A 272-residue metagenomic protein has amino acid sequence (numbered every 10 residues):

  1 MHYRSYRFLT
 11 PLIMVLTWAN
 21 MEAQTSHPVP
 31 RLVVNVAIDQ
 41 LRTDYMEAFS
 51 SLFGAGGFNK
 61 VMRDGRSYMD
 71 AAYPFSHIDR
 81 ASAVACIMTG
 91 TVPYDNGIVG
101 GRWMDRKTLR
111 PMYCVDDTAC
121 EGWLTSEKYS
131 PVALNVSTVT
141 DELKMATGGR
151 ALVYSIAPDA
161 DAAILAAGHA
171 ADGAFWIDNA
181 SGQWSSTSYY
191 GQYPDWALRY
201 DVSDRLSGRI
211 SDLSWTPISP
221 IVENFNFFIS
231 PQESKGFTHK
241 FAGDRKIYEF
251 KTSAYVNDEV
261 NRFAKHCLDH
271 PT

Functional and structural regions predicted by a protein language model:
M1-P28: Bacterial Sec-dependent N-terminal signal peptides
H2, F58-N59, T140, K144: Short amphipathic alpha-helical segments and helix-helix/interface helices
R4, D39, Y73-P74, Y129 (+1 more regions): Hydrophobic alpha-helical scaffolding
Q24-P30, N261, H266: Membrane/wall-proximal cationic-aromatic binding patches
P30-R42, V61, I87, L143 (+1 more regions): Beta-strand elements within well-structured catalytic alpha/beta cores of enzymes that handle phosphate/sulfate esters
A37, L41-Y45, G54-F58, R80-V84 (+3 more regions): Stable alpha-helical elements in mature extracytoplasmic
M46-D95, L152-I156: Short, structured active-site-proximal loop/turn typified by the sulfatase FGly-forming signature C/S-X-P-X-R
V92, G100-T272: His/Asp/Glu-rich, glycine-adjacent segments that coordinate divalent cations and/or stabilize oxyanion chemistry on
